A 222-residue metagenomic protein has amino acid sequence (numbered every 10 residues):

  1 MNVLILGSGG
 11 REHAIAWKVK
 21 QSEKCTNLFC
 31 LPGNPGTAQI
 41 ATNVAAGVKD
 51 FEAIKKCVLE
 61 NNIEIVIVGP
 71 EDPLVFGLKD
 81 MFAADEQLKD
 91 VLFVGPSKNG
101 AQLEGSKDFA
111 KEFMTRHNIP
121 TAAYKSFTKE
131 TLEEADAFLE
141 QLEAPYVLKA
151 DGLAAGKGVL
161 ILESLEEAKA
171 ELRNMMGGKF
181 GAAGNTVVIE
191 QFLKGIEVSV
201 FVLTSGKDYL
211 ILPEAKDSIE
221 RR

Functional and structural regions predicted by a protein language model:
M1-P96: ATP-binding N-terminal substructure of ATP-dependent carboxylate-amine bond-forming enzymes
G7, F127, V159-S164, V202-S205 (+1 more regions): Short beta-strand-to-turn element immediately C-terminal to the catalytic PLP-Schiff-base lysine in fold type I
Q21, G36-T37, E86, R116-N118 (+5 more regions): Solvent-exposed alpha-helices and their adjacent loops that cap or buttress functional pockets in soluble metabolic
N43-D50, K125-E130, L162: Short acidic-hydrophobic, aromatic-tinged amphipathic segments that line or gate anion-handling sites
C57, N61, A137-F138, E171: CheY-like receiver
I65, P120-A123, E143-V147, L162-S199 (+1 more regions): Conserved ATP-binding module of the ATP-grasp superfamily
L88-G158: A conserved helix-loop-beta module that forms one wall/lid of the active-site cleft in ATP-utilizing catalytic domains
Y209-R222: ATP-dependent carboxylate/phosphate-activation module, predominantly the ATP-grasp catalytic core and closely related
